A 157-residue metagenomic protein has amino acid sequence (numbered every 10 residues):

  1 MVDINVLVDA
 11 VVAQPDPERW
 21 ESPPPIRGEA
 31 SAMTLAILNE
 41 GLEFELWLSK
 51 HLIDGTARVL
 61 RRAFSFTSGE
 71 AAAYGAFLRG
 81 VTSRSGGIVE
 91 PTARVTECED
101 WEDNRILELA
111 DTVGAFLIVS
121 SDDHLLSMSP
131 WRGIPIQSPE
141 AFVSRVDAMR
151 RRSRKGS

Functional and structural regions predicted by a protein language model:
M1-L48: Short, well-structured N-terminal submotif of metal-dependent ribonuclease cores
I4, K50, S121-D123: Short secondary-structure boundary segments
L7-V8, I53-G55, L125-S127: Short, active-site-adjacent cap segments at secondary-structure transitions
D9-V11, V59, M128, R145-V146: Residues that scaffold the ATP/ADP-binding catalytic core of kinase and kinase-like folds
L35-A93: PIN-domain endoribonuclease scaffold, especially VapC-family toxins
I37, L109, M128: Hydrophobic/aromatic ligand-binding patch that stacks against planar heteroaromatic rings of cofactors or nucleotides
R79-L117, D123, G156: Active-site neighborhoods of divalent-metal-dependent phosphate/nucleic-acid chemistry enzymes
V95-T96, F116-L117, D123-S157: Acidic, PIN/NYN-like endoribonuclease modules and their adjacent C-terminal/linker elements
